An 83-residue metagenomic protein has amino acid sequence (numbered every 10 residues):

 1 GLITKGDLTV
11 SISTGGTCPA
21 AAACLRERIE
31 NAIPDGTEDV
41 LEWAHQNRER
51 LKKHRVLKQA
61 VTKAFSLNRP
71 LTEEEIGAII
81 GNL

Functional and structural regions predicted by a protein language model:
G1-T14: Rossmann-fold NAD(P)-binding glycine/threonine-rich loop
G16-L83: An accessory alpha-helical subdomain
